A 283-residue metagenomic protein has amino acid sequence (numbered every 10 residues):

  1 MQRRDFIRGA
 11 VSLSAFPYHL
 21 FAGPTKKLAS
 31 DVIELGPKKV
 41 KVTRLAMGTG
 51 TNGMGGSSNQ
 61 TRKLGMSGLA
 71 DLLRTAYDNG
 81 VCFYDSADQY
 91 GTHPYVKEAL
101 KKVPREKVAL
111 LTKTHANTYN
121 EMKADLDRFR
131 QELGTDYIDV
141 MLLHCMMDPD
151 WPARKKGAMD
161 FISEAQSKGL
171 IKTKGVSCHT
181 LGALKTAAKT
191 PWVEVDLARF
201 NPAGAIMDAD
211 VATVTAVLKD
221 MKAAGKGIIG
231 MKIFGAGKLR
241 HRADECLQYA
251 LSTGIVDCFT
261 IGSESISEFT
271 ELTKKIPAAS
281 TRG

Functional and structural regions predicted by a protein language model:
Q2-E106, Y249: N-terminal binding-site loop/beta-alpha segment at the start of enzyme catalytic domains that lines or forms
R4, N120, M146-G283: Beta/alpha (TIM)-barrel catalytic core signal, keyed to glycine-rich beta->alpha loops juxtaposed to Asp/Glu that bind
K27-I33, H93-P94, M122-F129, T180-L184 (+1 more regions): Alpha-helical scaffolding within the catalytic cores of extracellular/periplasmic polymer-degrading hydrolases
L35, M47, Y84, L110 (+4 more regions): Conserved, mostly hydrophobic/aromatic
P37, K97-R105, R130-T135, A188-P191 (+1 more regions): Acidic (Asp/Glu)-rich catalytic clusters
A46, D85, D139-L142, G175 (+2 more regions): Conserved beta-strand positions in the central sheet of alpha/beta enzyme cores
T61-T75, N120-E132, T180-T186, R242-L247: Short, acidic/polar
L133-P149: Active-site groove signature of glycoside hydrolases
